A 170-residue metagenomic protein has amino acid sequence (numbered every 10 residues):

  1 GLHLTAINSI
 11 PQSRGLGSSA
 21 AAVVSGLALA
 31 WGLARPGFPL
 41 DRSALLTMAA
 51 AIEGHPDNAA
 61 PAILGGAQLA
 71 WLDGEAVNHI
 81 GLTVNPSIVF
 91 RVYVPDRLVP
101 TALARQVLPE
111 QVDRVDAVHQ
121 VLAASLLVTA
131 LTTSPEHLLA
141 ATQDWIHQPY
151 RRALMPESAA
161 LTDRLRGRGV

Functional and structural regions predicted by a protein language model:
G1-R14, W31-L40: ATP-binding N-lobe of GHMP and related small-molecule kinases
N8-G17, A49-P56, E110-V115: A short glycine/serine-rich beta->alpha loop
S18-F38, I63-G65: DPxDG-like acidic metal-binding loop motif
L40-V89, A153, A159-T162, G167: Alpha/beta catalytic cores of group-transfer enzymes, especially the acyltransferase/condensing modules of polyketide
G66, V94-V99, W145-I146: Glycine-rich beta-alpha junction loops
Q68-I80, V89, R97-A130, L138: Anionic-ligand binding region
A130-V170: Glycine-rich, charge-dense phosphate/pyrophosphate-binding loop(s) and the adjacent flexible "lid"/catalytic subdomain
